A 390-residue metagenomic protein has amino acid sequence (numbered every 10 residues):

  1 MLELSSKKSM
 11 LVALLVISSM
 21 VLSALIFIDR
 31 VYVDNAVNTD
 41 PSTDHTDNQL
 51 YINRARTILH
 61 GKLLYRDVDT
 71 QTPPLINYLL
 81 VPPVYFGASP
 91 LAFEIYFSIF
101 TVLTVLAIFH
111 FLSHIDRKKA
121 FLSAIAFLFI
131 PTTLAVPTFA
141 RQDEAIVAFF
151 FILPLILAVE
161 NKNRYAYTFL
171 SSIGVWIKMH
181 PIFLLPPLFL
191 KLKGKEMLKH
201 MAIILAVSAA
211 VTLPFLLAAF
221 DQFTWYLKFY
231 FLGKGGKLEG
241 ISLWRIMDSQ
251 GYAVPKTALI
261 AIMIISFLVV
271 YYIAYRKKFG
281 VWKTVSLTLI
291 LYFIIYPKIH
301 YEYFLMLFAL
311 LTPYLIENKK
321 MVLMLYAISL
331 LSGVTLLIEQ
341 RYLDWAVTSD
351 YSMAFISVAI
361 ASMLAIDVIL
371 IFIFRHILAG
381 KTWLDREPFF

Functional and structural regions predicted by a protein language model:
L2-L227, V254-F390: Multi-pass membrane glycosyltransferase architecture that uses lipid-linked
K228-A261: Membrane-lumen/periplasm interface segments of multi-pass, membrane-embedded glycan/lipid transferases
